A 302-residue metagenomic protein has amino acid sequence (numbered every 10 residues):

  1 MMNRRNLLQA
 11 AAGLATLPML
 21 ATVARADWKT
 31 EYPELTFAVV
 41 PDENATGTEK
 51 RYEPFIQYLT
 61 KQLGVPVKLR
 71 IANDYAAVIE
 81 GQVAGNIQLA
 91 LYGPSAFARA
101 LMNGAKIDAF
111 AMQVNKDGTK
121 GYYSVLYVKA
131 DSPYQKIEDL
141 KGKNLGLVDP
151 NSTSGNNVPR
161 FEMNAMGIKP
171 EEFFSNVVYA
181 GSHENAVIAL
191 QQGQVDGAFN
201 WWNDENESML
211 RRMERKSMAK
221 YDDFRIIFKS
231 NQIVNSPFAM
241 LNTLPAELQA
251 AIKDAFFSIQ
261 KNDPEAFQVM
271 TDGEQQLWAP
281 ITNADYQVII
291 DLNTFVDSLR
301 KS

Functional and structural regions predicted by a protein language model:
M1-L14: N-terminal secretory signal peptides and thylakoid transit peptides that target proteins across membranes
T22-A26: Sec/Tat signal peptide C-region and signal peptidase I cleavage site
W28-A98: Extracytoplasmic small-molecule ligand-binding "clamshell" domains of the periplasmic binding protein/Venus flytrap
W28-P54, I233, M240-S302: An extracytoplasmic/periplasmic, membrane-proximal ligand-sensing/linker region
L35-D42, D139-G155: Short loop->beta-strand "edge-of-pocket" segments that line small-molecule binding or catalytic clefts across diverse
A76-A90, N103-G104, G121, E138 (+1 more regions): Short helices/loops that flank or line small-molecule/ion binding pockets
A111-K136, A239-M240: Hydrophobic/proline-rich hinge and linker segments of small-molecule sensing/allosteric domains, predominantly
S132, N144-P245: Pocket-lining segment of extracytoplasmic ligand-binding domains
